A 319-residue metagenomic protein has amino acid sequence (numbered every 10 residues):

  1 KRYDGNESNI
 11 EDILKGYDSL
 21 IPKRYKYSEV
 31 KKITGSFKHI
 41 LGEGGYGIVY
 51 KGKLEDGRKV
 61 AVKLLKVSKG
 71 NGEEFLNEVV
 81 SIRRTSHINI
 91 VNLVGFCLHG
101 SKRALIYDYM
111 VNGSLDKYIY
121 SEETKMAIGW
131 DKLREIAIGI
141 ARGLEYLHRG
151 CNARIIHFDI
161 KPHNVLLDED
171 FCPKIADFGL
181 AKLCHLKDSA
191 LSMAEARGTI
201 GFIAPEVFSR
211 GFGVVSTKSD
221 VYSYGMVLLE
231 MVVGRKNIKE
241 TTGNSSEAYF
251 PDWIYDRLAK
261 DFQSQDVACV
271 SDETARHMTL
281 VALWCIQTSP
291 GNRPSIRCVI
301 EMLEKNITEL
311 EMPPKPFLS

Functional and structural regions predicted by a protein language model:
K1-S319: Conserved eukaryotic protein kinase-like
